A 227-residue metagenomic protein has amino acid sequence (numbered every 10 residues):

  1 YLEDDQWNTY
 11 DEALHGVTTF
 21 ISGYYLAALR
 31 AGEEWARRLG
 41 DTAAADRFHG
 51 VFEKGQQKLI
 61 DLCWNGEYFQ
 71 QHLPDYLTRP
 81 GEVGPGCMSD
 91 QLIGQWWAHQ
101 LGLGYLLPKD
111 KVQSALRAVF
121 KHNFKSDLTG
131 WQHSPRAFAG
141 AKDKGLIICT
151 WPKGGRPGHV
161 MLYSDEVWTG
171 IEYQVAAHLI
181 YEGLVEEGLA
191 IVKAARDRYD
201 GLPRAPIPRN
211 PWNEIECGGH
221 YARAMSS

Functional and structural regions predicted by a protein language model:
Y1-G16, I60-W168, G201, I207: Extended glycan-interaction surfaces of carbohydrate-active proteins
L2-G40, D46-W64: Hydrophobic, small-residue-rich alpha-helical packing segments that form membrane-like cores
E3, E33-E34, E53, E67 (+5 more regions): Glutamate identity and glutamate-enriched acidic tracts
G16-A27, S89-I93, Y163-Q174, G183 (+1 more regions): Aromatic- and histidine-enriched alpha-helix N-cap/loop-to-helix transition segments that scaffold the rims
Y24-T42, G94-L107, Y173-V185: Well-ordered alpha-helical scaffold segments within catalytic/enzyme domains
L29-R30, E53, F69, L73-P74 (+1 more regions): Short linear sequence elements within intrinsically disordered, low-complexity coil regions
G32, R38-L59, L106-K125, G183-R198: Extended, well-ordered alpha-helical scaffold segments
V185-S226: C-terminal catalytic domain of Rieske-type non-heme iron oxygenases
